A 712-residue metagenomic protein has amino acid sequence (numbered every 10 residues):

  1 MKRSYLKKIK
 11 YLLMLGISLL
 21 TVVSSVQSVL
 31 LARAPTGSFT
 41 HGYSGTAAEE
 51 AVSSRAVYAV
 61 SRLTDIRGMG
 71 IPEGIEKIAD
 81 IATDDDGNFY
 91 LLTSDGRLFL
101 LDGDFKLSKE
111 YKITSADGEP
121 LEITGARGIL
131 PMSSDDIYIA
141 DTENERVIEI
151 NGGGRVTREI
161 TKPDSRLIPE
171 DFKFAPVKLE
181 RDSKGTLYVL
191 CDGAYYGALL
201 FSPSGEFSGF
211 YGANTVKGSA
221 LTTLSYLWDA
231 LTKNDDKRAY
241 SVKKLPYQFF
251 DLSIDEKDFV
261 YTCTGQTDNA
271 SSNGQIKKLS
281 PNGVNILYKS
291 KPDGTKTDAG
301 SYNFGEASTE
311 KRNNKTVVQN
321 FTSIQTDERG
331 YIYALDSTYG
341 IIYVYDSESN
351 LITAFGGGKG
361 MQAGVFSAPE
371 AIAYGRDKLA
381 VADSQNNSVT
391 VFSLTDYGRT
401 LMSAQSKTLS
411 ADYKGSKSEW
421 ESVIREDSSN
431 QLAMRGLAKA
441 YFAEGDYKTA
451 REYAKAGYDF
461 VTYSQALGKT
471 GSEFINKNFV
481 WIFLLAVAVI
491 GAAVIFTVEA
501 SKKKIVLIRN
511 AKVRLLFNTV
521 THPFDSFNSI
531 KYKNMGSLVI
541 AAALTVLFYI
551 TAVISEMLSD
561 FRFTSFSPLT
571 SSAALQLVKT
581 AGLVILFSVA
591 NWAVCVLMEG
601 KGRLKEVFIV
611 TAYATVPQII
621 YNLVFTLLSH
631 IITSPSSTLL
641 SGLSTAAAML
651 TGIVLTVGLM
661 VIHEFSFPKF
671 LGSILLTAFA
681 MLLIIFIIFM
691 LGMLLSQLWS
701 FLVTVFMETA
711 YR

Functional and structural regions predicted by a protein language model:
L31-G436, G457: Eukaryotic scaffold repeat domains enriched in small/polar residues
A433, A466-L467: TPR alpha-solenoid repeat register
A438-S464: TPR/TPR-like (Sel1-like) alpha-helical repeat modules
G468-V487: Juxtamembrane/start-of-transmembrane alpha-helix segments at the extracytoplasmic/lumenal side of membrane anchors
A488-K503: Alpha-helical transmembrane segments
V506-K605: Selected alpha-helical membrane-embedding segments in polytopic membrane proteins
A552-T580, F625-A648, I685-R712: Membrane-helix interface segments in multi-pass membrane proteins
F587-M690: Hydrophobic alpha-helical transmembrane segments and adjacent short intramembrane/lumenal linkers of inner/organellar
